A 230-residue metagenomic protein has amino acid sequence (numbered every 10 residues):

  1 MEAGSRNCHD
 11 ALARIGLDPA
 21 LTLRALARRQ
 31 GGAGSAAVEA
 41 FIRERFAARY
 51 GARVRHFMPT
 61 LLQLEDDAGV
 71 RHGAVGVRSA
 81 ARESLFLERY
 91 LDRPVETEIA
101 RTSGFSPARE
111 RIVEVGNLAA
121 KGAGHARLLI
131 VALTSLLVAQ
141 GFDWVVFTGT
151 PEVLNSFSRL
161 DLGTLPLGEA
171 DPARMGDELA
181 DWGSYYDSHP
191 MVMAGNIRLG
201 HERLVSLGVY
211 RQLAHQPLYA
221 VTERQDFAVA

Functional and structural regions predicted by a protein language model:
M1-A33, L213-A214: Conserved N-terminal entry element of GNAT/NAT acetyltransferase domains
L26-E110, L199-G200, A228-A230: A conserved beta-strand-loop-helix scaffold within acyl/acetyltransferase catalytic domains
D66, A119-G122, I197: Short, flexible loop/turn elements at secondary-structure junctions
A74-G76, R159, L207: Structured alpha-helical
E88-D177, P190: Acyl-donor binding region in acyl/amide transferases
L118, D187, T222-E223: Intrinsically disordered, low-complexity linear regions
G168-H215: Accessory, usually C-terminal, subdomains that scaffold auxiliary metal cofactors
Y210-A230: Short, cationic low-complexity segments
